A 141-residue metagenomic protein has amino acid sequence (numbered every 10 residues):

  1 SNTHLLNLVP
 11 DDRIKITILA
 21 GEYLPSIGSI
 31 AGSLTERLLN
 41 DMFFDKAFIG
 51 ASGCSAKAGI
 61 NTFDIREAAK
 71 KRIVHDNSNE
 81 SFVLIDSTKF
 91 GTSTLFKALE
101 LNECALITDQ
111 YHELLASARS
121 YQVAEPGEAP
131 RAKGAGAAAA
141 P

Functional and structural regions predicted by a protein language model:
H4-G136, P141: Conserved phosphate- and dinucleotide-binding cores of soluble alpha/beta proteins, encompassing both enzyme active
